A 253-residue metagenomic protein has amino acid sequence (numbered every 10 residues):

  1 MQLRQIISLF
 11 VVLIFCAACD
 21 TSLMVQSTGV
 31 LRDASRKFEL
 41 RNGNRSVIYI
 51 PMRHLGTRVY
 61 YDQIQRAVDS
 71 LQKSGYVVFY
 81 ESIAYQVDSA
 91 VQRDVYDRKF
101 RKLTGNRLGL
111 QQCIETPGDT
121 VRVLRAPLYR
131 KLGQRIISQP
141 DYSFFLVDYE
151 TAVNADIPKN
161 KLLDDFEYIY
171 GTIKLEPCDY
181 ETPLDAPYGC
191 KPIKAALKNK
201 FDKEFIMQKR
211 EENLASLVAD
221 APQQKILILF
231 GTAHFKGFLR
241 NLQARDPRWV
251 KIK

Functional and structural regions predicted by a protein language model:
M1-I7: Bacterial N-terminal signal peptides that target proteins for export
I7-L9, Y61: A generic structural micro-environment signature that highlights single residues at secondary-structure boundaries
F15-A18: C-terminal motif of bacterial Sec signal peptides marking the signal peptidase cleavage site
T21-F205, S216, D220-Q223, K251-K253: Structured, acidic catalytic/metal-binding patches in enzyme active sites
Q63-R66, N213, A233, G237: Extracytoplasmic/secreted proteins, especially bacterial periplasmic and envelope-associated proteins
E204, Q208, A219-K253: A cross-kingdom marker for long, charged
